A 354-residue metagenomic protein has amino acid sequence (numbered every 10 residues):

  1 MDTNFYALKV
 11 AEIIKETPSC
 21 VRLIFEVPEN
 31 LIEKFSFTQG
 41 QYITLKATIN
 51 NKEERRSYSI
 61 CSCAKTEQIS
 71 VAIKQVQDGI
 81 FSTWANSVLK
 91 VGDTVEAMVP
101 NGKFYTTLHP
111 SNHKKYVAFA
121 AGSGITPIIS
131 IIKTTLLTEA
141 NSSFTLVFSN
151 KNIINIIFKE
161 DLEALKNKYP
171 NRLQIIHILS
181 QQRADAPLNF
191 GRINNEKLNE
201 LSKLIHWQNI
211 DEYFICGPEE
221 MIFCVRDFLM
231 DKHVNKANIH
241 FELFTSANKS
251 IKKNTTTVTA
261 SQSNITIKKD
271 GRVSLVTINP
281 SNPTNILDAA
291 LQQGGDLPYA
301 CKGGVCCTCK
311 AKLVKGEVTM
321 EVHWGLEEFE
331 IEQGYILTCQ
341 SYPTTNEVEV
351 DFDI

Functional and structural regions predicted by a protein language model:
D2-T94, M98, K114, N150-N152 (+2 more regions): Ferredoxin-reductase
Q39-Q41, T256-N264, V305-C307: A short, compositionally biased
I60, P298-T308: Cysteine-centered iron-sulfur cluster-binding motifs in ferredoxin-type domains/subunits of redox enzymes
A64-E67, H109-K114, P343-F352: Ligand-binding loop in jelly-roll beta-barrel domains
W84-A260, N264-T266: FNR/FR-type flavoprotein reductase catalytic core
S261-P298: C-terminal accessory/binding modules appended to enzymatic or scaffolding proteins
L291-Q293, T308-I354: Iron-sulfur (Fe-S) cluster-binding segments and ferredoxin-like electron-carrier domains, especially [2Fe-2S]
